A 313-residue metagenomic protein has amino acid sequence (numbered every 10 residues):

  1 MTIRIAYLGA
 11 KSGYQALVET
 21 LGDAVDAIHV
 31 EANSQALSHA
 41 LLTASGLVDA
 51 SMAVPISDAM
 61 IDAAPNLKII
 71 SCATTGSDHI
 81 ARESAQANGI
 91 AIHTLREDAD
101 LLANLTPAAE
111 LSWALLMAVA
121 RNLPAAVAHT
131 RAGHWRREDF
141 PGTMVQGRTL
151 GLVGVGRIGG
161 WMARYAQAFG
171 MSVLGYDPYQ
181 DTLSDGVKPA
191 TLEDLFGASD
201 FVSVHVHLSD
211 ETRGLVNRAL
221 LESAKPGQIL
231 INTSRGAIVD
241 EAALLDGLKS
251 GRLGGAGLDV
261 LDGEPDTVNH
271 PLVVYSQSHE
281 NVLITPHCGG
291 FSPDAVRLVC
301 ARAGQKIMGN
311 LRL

Functional and structural regions predicted by a protein language model:
M1-S51, G170-S172: N-terminal glycine-/charge-rich "phosphate-binding" loop or analogous flexible N-terminal tail
A40-L42, I61-A64, L195-S199, L221-A224 (+1 more regions): A short, aliphatic-rich alpha-helical micro-motif
G46-V127: Phosphate/diphosphate ligand-binding glycine-rich loop within oxidoreductases
M52, T75, D200, H205-L208 (+2 more regions): Short glycine-/small-residue-rich Rossmann-like dinucleotide-binding loops
P55-L67, E211-L230: Rossmann-fold NAD(P) dinucleotide-binding segment
D98, R218, G227, T233-L313: Rossmann-like dinucleotide-binding domain for NAD(H)/NADP(H)
E138-P226: Rossmann-like dinucleotide/phosphate-binding beta-alpha-beta segment
